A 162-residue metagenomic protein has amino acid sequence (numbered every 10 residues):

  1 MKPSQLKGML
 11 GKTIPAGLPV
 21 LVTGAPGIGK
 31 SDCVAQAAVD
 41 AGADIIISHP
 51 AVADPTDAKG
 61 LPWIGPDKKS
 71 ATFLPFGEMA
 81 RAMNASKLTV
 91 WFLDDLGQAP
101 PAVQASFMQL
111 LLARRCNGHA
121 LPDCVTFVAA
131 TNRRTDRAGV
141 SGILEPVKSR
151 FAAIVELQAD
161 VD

Functional and structural regions predicted by a protein language model:
M1-D162: AAA+ P-loop NTPase catalytic core and its hallmark functional loops
